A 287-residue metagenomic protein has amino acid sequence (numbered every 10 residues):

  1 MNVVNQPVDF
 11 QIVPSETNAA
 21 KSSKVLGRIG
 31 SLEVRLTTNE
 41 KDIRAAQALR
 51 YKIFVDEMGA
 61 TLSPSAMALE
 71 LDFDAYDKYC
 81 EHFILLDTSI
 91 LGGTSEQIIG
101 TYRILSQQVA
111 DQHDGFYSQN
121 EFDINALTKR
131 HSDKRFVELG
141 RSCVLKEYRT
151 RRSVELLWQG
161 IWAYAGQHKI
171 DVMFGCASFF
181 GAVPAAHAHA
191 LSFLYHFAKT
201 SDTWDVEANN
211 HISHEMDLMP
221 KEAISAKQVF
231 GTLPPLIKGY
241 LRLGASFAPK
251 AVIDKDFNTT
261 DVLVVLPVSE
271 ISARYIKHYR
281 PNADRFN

Functional and structural regions predicted by a protein language model:
M1-G30, T37, A198-N210, H214 (+1 more regions): Intrinsically disordered, low-complexity, positively biased terminal segments
V3, K21-I99, R103-D111: Short amphipathic alpha-helix that is part of the acyltransferase structural core
Y51-D56, A163-G166, L241-R242, P281: Short, intrinsically disordered, mixed-charge
F54-T61, A165, K169, A177 (+1 more regions): A generic secondary-structure signal for well-formed alpha-helical elements
L71, H187-L191, V262-L266: Short low-complexity, flexible loop/linker segments enriched in glycine and/or proline with clustered acidic
Y79-F83, R135, T260-V264: Short beta-strand micro-motifs in enzyme catalytic cores
T88-I90, Q108, E147-Y148, V268-I271: Short loop segments at secondary-structure junctions
I104-S246, A251-T259: Acyl-donor binding region in acyl/amide transferases
